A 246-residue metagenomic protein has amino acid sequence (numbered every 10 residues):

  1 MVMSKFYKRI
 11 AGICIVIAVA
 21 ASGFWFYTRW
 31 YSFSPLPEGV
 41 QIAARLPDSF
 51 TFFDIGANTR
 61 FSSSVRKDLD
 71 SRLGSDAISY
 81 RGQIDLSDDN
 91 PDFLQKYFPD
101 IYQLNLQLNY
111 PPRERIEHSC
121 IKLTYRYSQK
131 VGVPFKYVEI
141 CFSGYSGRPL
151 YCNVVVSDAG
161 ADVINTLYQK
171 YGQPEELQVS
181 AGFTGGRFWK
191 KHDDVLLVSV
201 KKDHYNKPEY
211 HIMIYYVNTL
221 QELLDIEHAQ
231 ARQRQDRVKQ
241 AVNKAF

Functional and structural regions predicted by a protein language model:
M1-V19: N-terminal Sec-pathway targeting helices
V2, A20-W25, T166, T184 (+1 more regions): Alpha-helical structural elements
G12, A18-E176, Q230-F246: Short helix/turn-capping signatures at newly exposed starts of structured segments
S128, S143-S146, V155-A159, H192-D193 (+2 more regions): Short, flexible beta-strand-to-coil junctions
S146-C152, G182-R187, I226: Surface-exposed aromatic
K170-Y171, E175-N218: Short aromatic loop motif centered on NTY/YTY
Y210-I212, V217-N243: C-terminal partner/receptor-binding element of secreted or periplasmic proteins
